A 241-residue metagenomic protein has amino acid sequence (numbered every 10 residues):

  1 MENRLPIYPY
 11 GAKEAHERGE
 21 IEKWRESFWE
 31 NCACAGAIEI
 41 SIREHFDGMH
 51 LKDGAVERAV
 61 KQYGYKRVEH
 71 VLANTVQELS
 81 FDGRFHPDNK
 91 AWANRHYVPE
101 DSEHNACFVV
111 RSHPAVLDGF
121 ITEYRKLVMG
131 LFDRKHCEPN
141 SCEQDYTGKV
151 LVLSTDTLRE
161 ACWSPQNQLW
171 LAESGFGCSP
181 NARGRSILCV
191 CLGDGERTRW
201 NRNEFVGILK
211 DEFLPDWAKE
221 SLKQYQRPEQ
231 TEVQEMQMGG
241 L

Functional and structural regions predicted by a protein language model:
M1-G239: Gram-negative host-targeted secretion-system effectors, predominantly Type III and Type IV, recognized via long
